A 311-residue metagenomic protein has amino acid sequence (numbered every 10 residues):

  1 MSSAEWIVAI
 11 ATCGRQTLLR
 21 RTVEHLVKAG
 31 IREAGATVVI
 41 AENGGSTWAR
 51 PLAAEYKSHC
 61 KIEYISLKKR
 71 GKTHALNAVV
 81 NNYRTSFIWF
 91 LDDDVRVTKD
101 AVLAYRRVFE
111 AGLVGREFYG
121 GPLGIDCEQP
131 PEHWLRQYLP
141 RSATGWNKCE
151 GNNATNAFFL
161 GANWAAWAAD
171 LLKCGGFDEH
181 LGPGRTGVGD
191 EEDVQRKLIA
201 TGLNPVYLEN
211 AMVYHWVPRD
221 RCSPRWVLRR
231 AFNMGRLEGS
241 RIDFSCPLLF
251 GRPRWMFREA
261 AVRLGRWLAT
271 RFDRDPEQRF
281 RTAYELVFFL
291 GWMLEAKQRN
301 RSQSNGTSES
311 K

Functional and structural regions predicted by a protein language model:
R15-A29: Short, well-formed alpha-helical segments that are part of the catalytic scaffolds of diverse glycosyltransferases
I40-P51, V95: A conserved acidic beta->alpha catalytic loop
L67-Y83: Glycine-rich, basic loop-to-helix element that forms the pyrophosphate-binding segment of sugar-nucleotide handling
I88: Short aromatic/hydrophobic "clamp" motif used to bind/position activated sugar donors
D100-W134: Conserved donor NDP-sugar-binding/catalytic core segment of glycosyltransferases
P122, Y138-A157: Short, flexible, basic/aromatic active-site loop/helix in glycosyltransferases
P183-R196: Acidic donor-binding loop at a coil-to-helix junction in glycosyltransferase catalytic cores that engages
R229-M234, S245-K311: Non-catalytic, C-terminal membrane-associated alpha-helical segments of glycosyltransferases
